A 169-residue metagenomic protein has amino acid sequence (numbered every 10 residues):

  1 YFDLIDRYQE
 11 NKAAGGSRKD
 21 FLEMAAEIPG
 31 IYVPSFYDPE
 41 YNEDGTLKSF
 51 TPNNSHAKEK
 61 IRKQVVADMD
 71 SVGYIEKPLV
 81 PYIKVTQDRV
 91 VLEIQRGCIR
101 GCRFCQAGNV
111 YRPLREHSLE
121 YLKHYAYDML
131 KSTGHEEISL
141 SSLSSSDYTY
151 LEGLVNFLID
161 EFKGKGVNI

Functional and structural regions predicted by a protein language model:
Y1, I31, G97-C98, C102-C105 (+2 more regions): Conserved structural-core and active-site-/substrate-pathway-adjacent residues in large, well-folded domains of enzymes
Y1-P52: Glycine-rich beta-alpha loop elements in corrinoid/cobalamin-binding modules across cobalamin-dependent enzymes
I28, M69, Q87-V91, I99 (+2 more regions): Active-site lining segments that contact anionic ligands and/or coordinate catalytic metals
V33, A107, L140-S142: Conserved beta-strand positions
P34, E40-V91: N-terminal [4Fe-4S]-dependent radical SAM core
K84-E120: Canonical Radical SAM [4Fe-4S] cluster-binding loop centered on the CxxxCxxC motif and its immediate flanking residues
V90-C98, L122-K131, V155-L158: Structured alpha-helical segments in the cores of large, soluble enzyme domains
Y127-I169: Conserved SAM/AdoMet-binding glycine-rich loop
